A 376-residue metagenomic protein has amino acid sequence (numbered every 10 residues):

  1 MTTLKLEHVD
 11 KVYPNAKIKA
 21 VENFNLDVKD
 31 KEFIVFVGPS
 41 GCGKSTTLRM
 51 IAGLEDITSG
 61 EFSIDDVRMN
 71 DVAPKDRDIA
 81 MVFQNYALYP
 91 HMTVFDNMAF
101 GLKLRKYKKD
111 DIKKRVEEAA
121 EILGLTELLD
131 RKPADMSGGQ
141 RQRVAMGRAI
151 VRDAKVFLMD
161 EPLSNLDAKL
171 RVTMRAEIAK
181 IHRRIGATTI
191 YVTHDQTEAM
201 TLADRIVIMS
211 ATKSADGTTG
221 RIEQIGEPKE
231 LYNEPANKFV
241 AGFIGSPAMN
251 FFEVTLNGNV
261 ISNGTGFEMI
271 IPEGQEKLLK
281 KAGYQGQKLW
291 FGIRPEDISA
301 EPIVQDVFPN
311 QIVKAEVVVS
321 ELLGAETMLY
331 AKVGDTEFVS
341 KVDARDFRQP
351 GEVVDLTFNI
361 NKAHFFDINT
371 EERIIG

Functional and structural regions predicted by a protein language model:
M1-L6, K11-N23, D30, D56 (+2 more regions): A short, flexible loop at the N-terminus of ABC-type nucleotide-binding domains that lies
L26-V28, F358: Conserved hydrophobic segment flanking the Walker A/P-loop of ABC-type ATPase nucleotide-binding domains
V37-P39: The feature captures the beta-strand-to-loop junction immediately N-terminal to the Walker
A52: Helix-to-loop junction immediately C-terminal to a conserved catalytic motif
T58-E61, D111, A363: Conserved coupling/switch loops of ABC nucleotide-binding domains, chiefly the family-specific signature
T58-R68, S214, I222: ABC nucleotide-binding domain "signature motif"
P74-A80, Q84, L88-F239: ABC ATPase nucleotide-binding domains
T265-V317, F347-G376: Glycine/charge-rich catalytic "coupling/switch" loops of P-loop NTPases
